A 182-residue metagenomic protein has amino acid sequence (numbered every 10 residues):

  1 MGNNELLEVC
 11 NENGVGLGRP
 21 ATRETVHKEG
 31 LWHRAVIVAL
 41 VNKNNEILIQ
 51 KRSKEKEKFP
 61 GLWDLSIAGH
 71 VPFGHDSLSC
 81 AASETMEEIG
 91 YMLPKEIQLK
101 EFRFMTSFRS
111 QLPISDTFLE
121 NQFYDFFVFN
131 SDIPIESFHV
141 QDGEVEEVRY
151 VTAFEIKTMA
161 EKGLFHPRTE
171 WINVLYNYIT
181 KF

Functional and structural regions predicted by a protein language model:
G2-I37, V41-K43: Acidic, metal-coordinating catalytic segment for phosphate/diphosphate chemistry, firing primarily on the Nudix
L7, G30, E46-I47, S137 (+1 more regions): A residue-level structural signature of the nucleotidyltransferase/glycosyltransferase Rossmann-like core
E24, G61, I67, F73 (+1 more regions): Nudix hydrolase/Nudix homology domain
H33, I97-L99, Q122: Short gly/pro-enriched beta-turn/loop segments at secondary-structure junctions
A35-G69: A glycine-rich, hydrophobic loop/mini-helix early in the fold
L48-I49, S66-R103: The catalytic Nudix box helix
